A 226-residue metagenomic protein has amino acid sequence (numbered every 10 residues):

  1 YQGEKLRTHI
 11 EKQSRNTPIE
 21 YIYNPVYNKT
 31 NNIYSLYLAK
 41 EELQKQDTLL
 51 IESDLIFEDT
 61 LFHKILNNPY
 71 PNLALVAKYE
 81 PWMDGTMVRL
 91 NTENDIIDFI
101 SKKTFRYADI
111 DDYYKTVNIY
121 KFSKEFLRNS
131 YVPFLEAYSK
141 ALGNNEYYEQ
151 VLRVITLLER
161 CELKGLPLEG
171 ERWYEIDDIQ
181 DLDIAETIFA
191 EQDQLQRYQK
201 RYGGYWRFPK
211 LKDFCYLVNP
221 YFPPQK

Functional and structural regions predicted by a protein language model:
Y1-Q46: Conserved N-terminal catalytic core of the sugar/cofactor nucleotidyltransferase
K5-H9, T60, N129, V151 (+2 more regions): Phosphate- and divalent-cation-binding pockets in alpha/beta enzyme and binding domains that engage nucleotide-derived
T8, E58-L142: Conserved core of the sugar-phosphate nucleotidyltransferase
Q46-I56: Short beta-strand-to-loop acidic/aromatic patch adjacent to the donor-nucleotide binding site
Y114, E162-E171: Catalytic beta-strand/loop signature of glycosyltransferases that borders the donor
R153-L166, K212: Catalytic donor-sugar/metal-binding loop of nucleotide-sugar-dependent glycosyltransferases
W173-D193: C-terminal catalytic/acceptor-binding lobe
A190-K226: N-terminal "arm"/small-domain region of PLP-dependent enzymes with the aminotransferase-like
